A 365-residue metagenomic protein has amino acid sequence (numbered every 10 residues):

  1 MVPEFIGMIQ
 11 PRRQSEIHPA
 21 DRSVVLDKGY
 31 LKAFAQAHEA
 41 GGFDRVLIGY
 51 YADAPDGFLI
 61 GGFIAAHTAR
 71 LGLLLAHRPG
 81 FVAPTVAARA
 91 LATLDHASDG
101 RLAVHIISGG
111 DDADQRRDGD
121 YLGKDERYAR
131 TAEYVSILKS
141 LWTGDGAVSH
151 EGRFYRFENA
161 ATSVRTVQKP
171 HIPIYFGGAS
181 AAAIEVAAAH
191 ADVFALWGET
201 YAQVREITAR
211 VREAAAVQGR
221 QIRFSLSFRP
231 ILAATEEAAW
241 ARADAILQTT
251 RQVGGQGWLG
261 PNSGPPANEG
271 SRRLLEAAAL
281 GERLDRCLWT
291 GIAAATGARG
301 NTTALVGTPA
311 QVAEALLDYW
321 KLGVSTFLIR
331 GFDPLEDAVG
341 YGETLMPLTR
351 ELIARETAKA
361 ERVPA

Functional and structural regions predicted by a protein language model:
M1-R12, D118, K124-Q168, E199-W320 (+1 more regions): An alpha-helical appendage that flanks or caps ligand/catalytic pockets
M1-R70, V167-I172, V363: N-terminal beta1-alpha1-beta2 module of alpha/beta enzyme domains
P3-I9, V46-I48, G72-H77, L102-I106 (+4 more regions): Hydrophobic faces of well-ordered beta-strands that scaffold small-molecule active sites in alpha/beta enzyme cores
D21-H38, F176-V186, A245, L305-Y319: Short, acidic/polar
H38, G42, I64, L94 (+8 more regions): Conserved, mostly hydrophobic/aromatic
R45-I64, G198-A202, L328-G342: Glycine-rich, proline-tolerant flexible connector loops at the mouths of alpha/beta enzymes
G57-R78, R130-Y134, E213-R220, Y341-A358: Alpha-helix-loop-beta-strand connector modules within alpha/beta enzyme cores
G80-H96: Glycine-rich anion/phosphate-binding loops
